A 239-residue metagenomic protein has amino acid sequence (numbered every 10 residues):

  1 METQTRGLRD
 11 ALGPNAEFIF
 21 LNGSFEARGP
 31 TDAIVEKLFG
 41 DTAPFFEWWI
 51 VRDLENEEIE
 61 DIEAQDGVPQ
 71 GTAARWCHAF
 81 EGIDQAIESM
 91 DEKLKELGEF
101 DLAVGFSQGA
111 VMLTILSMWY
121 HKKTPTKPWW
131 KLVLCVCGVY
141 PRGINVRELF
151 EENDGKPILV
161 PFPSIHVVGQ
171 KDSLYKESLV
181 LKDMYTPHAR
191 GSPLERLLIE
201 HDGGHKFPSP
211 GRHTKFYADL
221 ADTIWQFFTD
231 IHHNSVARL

Functional and structural regions predicted by a protein language model:
E2-E99: Serine-hydrolase catalytic machinery in alpha/beta-hydrolase-like enzymes
T5-A11, E36-K37, W119-K122, F150-N153 (+1 more regions): Glycine-rich, phosphate-binding/catalytic loops in enzymes
S24-A27, G109-A110, V139-Y140, Q170: Short, flexible active-site-adjacent loop segments at beta-strand->alpha-helix junctions, enriched in small/polar
D32, D230-L239: Eukaryotic N-terminal low-complexity, Ser/Thr- and Lys/Arg-rich leader segments that predominantly function as
D101-L113: Gly/Ala-rich beta-loop-alpha elbow adjacent to hydrolase catalytic centers
A110-K123: Short glycine-enriched nucleophile-adjacent loop and the immediately C-terminal alpha-helix near the catalytic center
P125, K131-L132, C137-H213, A218 (+1 more regions): The feature captures the conserved acid-bearing segment of alpha/beta-hydrolase catalytic domains
